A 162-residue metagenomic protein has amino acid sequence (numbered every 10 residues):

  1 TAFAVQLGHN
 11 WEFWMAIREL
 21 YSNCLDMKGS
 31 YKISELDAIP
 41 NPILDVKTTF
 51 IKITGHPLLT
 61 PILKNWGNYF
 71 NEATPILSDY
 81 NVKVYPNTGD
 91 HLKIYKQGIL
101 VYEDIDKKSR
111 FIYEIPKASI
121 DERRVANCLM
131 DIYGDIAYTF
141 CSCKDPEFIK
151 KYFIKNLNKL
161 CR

Functional and structural regions predicted by a protein language model:
A2-R162: N-terminal assembly/transducer modules of large multi-domain enzymes, emphasizing dimerization/partner-binding
